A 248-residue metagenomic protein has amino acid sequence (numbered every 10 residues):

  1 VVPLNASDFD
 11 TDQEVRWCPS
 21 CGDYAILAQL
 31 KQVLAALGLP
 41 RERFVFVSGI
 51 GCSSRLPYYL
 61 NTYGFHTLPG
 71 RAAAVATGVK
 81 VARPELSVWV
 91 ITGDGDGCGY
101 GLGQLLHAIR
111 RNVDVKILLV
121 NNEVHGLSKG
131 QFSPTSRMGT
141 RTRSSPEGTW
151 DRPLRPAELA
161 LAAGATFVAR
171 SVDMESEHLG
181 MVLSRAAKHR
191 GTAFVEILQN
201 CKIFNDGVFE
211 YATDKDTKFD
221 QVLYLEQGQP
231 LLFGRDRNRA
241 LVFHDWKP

Functional and structural regions predicted by a protein language model:
V1-P3, D12, I203-P248: Flexible, low-complexity linker and terminal segments
P3, S7-L68: Active-site diphosphate/adenylate-binding microenvironment
N5, E85, S133-A186: Conserved thiamine diphosphate
Q13, G22-Q29, R41, G70 (+5 more regions): Conserved active-site and cofactor/substrate-binding residues in soluble primary-metabolism enzymes
Q13, P40-F44, A82-V88, R110-K116 (+3 more regions): Short coil/turn connectors at secondary-structure junctions
I50-G126, G180: Thiamine diphosphate
Y63-G64, A108, S133-R137, A186 (+1 more regions): Short, hinge-like loop/turn segments at secondary-structure boundaries
A165-Y224: ATP/pyrophosphate-binding catalytic subdomain of soluble kinases
